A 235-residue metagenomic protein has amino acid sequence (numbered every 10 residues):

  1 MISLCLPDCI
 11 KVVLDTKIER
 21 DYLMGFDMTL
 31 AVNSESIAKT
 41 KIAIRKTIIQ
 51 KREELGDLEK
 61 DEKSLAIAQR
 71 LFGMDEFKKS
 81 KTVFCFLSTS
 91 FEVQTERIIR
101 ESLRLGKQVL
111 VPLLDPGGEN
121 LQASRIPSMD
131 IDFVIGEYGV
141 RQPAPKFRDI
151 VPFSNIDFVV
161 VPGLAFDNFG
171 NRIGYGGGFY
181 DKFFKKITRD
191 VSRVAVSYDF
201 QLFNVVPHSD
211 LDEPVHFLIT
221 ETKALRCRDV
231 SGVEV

Functional and structural regions predicted by a protein language model:
I10-K17, Y22: Short, positively charged and aromatic/hydrophobic N-terminal segments
V13-L14, Q50, S231-E234: N-terminal non-cleavable signal-anchor helices
G25-N155: N-terminal active-site beta-alpha-beta segment that forms phosphate/nucleotide-binding and substrate-recognition loops
F26, A31, G117-V235: Conserved phosphate- and dinucleotide-binding cores of soluble alpha/beta proteins, encompassing both enzyme active
